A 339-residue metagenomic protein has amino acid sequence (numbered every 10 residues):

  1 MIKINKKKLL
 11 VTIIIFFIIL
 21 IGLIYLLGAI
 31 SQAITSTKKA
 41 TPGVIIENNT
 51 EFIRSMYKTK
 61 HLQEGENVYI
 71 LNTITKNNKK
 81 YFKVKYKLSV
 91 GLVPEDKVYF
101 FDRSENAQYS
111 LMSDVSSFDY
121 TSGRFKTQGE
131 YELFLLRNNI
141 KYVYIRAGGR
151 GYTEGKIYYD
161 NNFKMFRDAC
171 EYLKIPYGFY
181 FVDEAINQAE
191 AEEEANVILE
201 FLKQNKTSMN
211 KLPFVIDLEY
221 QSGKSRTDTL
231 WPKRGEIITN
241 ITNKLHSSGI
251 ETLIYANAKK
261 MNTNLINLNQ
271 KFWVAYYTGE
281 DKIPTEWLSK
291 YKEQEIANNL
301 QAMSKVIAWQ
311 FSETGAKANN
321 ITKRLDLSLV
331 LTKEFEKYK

Functional and structural regions predicted by a protein language model:
I2-L20: N-terminal Sec-pathway targeting helices
A33-Y81, K85: Beta-loop motif signature
T35-K39, K85-E105: Boundary regions of SH3-family modules and the immediately adjacent low-complexity/disordered segments in eukaryotic
F100-R150: Boundary/entry segment of secreted carbohydrate-active catalytic domains
E105-G123, W273-K339: Functionally critical loop-and-helix segments that line ligand-binding/catalytic clefts of soluble enzyme domains
S110-D114, K141-R146, P176-F181, N210-L218 (+3 more regions): Structural recognition of the beta-strand scaffold that forms the well-ordered cores of secreted hydrolase catalytic
G129-N139, D160-I175, I198-M209, I296-M303: Acidic (Asp/Glu)-rich catalytic clusters
L202-P232: Active-site groove signature of glycoside hydrolases
